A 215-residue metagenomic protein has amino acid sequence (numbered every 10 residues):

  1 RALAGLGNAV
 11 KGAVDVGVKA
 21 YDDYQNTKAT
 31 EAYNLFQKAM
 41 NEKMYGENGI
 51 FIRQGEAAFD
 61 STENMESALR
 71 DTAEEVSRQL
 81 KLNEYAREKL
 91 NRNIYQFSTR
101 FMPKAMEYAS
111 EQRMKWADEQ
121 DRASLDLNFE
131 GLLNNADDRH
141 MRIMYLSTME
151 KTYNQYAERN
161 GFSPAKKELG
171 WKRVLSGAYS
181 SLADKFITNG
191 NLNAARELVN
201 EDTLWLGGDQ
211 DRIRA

Functional and structural regions predicted by a protein language model:
R1-A215: Non-transmembrane, interaction-prone alpha-helical and coil segments associated with secretion and export
